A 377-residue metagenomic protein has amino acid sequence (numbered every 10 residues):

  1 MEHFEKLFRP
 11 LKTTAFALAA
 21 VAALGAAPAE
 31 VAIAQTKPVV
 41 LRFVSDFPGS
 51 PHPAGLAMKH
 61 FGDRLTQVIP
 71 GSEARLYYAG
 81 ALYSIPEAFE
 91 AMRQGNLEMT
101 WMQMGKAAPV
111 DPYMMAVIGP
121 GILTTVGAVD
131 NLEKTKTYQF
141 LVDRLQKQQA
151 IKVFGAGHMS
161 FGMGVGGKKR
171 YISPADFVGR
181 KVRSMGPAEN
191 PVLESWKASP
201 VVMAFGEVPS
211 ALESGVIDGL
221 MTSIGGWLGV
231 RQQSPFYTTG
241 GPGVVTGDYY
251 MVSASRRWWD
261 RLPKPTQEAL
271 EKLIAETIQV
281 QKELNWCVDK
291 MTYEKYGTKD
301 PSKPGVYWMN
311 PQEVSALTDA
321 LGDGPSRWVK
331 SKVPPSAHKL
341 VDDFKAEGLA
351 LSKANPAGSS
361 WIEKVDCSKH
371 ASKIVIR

Functional and structural regions predicted by a protein language model:
E2-E5, E30, Q35: Short, intrinsically disordered or compositionally biased N-terminal tails of bacterial proteins
E2-L18: Bacterial N-terminal signal peptides that target proteins for export
F16, I33-A128, Q146-R377: N-terminal secretory/targeting leader peptides
F16, V21-V31: C-terminal segment of classical bacterial N-terminal signal peptides
N131: Short beta-strand-centered segments that line the small-molecule binding cleft or hinge of alpha/beta clamshell
K134-Q149: Hinge/lid segment of periplasmic solute-binding proteins
